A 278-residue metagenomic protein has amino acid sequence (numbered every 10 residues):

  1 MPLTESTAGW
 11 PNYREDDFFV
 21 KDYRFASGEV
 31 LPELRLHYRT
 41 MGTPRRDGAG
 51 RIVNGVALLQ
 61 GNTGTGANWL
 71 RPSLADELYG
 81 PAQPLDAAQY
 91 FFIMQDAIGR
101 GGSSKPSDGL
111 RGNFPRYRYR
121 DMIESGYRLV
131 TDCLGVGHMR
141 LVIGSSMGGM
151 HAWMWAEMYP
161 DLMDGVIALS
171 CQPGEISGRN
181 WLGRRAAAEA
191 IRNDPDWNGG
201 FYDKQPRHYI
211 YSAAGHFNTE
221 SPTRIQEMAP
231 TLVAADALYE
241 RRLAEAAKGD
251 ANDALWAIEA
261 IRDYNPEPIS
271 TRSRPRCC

Functional and structural regions predicted by a protein language model:
M1-G55: Catalytic-loop region of hydrolases
G9-W10, E15, A187-R276: Alpha/beta-hydrolase
R39-D108: N-terminal cap/lid subdomain of alpha/beta-hydrolase-fold enzymes
Q60, G144-S146: Conserved alpha/beta-hydrolase "nucleophile elbow" surrounding the catalytic nucleophile
Q89-L134, N218-P230, A244-A251: Active-site-proximal cap/loop segments of hydrolase catalytic domains
A97, I167-S177: Active-site nucleophile loop of the alpha/beta-hydrolase fold
R120-L141, M150-M154, M158-P160: Conserved acidic catalytic loop of the alpha/beta-hydrolase fold
V142-G144, L169: Short beta-strand immediately N-terminal to the catalytic nucleophile in serine-hydrolase-like folds
